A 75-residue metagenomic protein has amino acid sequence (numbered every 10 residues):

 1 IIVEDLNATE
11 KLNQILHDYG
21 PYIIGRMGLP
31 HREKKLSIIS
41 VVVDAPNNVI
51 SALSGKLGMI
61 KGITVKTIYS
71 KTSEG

Functional and structural regions predicted by a protein language model:
I1-G75: Long, contiguous binding/interaction regions
